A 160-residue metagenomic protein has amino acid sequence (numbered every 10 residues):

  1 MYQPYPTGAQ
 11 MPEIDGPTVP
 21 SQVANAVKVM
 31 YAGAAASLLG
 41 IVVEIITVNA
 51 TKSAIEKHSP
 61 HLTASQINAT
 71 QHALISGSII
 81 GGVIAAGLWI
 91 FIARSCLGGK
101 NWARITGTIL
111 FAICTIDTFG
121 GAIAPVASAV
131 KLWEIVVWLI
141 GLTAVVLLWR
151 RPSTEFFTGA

Functional and structural regions predicted by a protein language model:
Y2-N49: Cytosolic juxtamembrane helix and N-cap/initiation of the first transmembrane helix
V27-A34, I79-G82, A86, G107-F111 (+2 more regions): Residues within membrane-spanning alpha-helices of integral membrane proteins, especially the hydrophobic core/packing
M30-S59, I75-S78, I84-L88: Short, small/hydrophobic-residue-rich motifs at membrane-helix boundaries and re-entrant hairpins of integral membrane
I41-E44, W89-A93, T118-G121, A144-L148: Structural signal for membrane-spanning alpha-helices in multi-pass inner-membrane proteins, emphasizing helix cores
A54-T70: Perimembrane loop-to-helix junctions flanking transmembrane segments
G87-R104: Juxtamembrane helix-break-helix junctions at the cytosolic face of small multi-pass alpha-helical membrane proteins
W102-V137: Hydrophobic alpha-helical transmembrane segments of integral membrane proteins
G141-G159: Membrane-water interface at the C-terminal end of transmembrane alpha helices
